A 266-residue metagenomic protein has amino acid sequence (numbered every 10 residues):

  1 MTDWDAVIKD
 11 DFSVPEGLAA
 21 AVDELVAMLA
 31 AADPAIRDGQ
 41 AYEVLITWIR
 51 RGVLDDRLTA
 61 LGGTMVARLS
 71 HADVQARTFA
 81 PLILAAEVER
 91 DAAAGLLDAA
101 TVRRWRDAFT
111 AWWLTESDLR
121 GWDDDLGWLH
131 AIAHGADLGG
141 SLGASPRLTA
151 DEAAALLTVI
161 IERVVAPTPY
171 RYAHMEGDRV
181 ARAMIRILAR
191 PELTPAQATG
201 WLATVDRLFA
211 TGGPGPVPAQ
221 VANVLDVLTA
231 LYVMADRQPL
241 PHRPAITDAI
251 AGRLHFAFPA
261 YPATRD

Functional and structural regions predicted by a protein language model:
M1-D55, D206-D266: N-terminal alpha-helical scaffold/docking segments in eukaryotic complex subunits
W4, W112-W113, W201: Tryptophan-centered motif/residue detector
I49, R57-Q197: Eukaryote-skewed repeat-based solenoidal scaffolds used as protein-protein interaction platforms, primarily
A144, V159-I246: Extended alpha-helical scaffolding segments
